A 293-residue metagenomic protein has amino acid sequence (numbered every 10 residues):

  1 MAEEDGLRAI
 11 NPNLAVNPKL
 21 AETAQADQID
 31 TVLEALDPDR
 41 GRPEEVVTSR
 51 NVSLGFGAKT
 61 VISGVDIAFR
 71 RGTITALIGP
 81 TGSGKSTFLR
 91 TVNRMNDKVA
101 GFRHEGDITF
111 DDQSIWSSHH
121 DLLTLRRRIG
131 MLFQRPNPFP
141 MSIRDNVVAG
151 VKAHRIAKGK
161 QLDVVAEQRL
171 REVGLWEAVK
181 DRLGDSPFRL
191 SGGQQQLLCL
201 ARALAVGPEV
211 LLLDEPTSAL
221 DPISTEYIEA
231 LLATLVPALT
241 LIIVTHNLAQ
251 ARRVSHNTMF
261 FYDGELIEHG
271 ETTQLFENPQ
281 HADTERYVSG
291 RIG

Functional and structural regions predicted by a protein language model:
I78-P80: The feature captures the beta-strand-to-loop junction immediately N-terminal to the Walker
G101-H104, S114-G130, A153, L275-P279: ABC ATPase NBD coupling module
D107-S114, G159-D181: Conserved ABC ATPase "signature" region
V206, P237: Conserved signature/switch motifs of ABC ATPase nucleotide-binding domains
L211-D214: Catalytic Walker B motif of ABC-type/P-loop ATPase nucleotide-binding domains
H269-G270: ABC ATPase "signature
